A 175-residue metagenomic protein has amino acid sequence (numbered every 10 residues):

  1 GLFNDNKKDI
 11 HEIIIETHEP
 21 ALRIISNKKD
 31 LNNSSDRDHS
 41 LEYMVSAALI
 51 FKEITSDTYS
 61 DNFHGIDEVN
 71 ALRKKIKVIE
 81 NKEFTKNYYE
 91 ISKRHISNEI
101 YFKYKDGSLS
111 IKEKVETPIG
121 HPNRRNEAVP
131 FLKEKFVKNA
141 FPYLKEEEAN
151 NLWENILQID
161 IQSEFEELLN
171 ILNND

Functional and structural regions predicted by a protein language model:
G1-D175: Terminal-appendage/accessory-domain detector
